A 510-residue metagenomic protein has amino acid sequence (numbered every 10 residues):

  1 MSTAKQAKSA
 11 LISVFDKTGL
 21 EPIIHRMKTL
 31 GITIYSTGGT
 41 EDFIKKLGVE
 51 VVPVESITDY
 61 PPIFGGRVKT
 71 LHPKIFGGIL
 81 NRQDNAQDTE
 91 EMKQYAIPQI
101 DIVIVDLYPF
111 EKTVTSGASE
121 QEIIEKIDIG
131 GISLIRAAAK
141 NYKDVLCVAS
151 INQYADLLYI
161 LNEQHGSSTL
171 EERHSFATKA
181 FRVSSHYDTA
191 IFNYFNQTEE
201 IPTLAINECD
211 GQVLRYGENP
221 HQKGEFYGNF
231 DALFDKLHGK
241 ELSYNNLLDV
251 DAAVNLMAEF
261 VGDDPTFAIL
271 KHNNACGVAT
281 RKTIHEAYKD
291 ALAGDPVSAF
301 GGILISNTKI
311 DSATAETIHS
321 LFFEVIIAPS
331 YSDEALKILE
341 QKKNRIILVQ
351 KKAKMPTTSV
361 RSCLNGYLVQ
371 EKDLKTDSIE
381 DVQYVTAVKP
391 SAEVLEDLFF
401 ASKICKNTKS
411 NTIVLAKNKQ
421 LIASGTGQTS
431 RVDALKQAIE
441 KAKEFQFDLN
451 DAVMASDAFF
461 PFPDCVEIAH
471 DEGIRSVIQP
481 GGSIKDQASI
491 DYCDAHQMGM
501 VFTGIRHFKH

Functional and structural regions predicted by a protein language model:
M1-I57: N-terminal glycine-/serine-/threonine-rich phosphate-binding loop
G39-P109: Glycine-rich nucleotide/cofactor/substrate-binding loop typically near the N-terminus or early in the first domain
Q83-I132, R136-A138, S378, V382-A392: Active-site/ligand-binding-proximal alpha/beta "capping" segment
N152-I160, Q164-L336, K342-K372, V394-K403 (+1 more regions): Active-site loops and adjacent core secondary-structure elements that bind or stabilize anionic groups
C276-V297, V414, Q420-E467: Glycine- and Gly-Pro-enriched alpha-helical subdomains that act as flexible, kink-prone "lid/hinge" or packing modules
L304-I305, D311-S320, F445-D486: Cysteine/selenocysteine-centered motifs that mediate thiol-based redox chemistry or coordinate metal-sulfur cofactors
F322-I347, E467-H510: C-terminal binding/interaction regions
